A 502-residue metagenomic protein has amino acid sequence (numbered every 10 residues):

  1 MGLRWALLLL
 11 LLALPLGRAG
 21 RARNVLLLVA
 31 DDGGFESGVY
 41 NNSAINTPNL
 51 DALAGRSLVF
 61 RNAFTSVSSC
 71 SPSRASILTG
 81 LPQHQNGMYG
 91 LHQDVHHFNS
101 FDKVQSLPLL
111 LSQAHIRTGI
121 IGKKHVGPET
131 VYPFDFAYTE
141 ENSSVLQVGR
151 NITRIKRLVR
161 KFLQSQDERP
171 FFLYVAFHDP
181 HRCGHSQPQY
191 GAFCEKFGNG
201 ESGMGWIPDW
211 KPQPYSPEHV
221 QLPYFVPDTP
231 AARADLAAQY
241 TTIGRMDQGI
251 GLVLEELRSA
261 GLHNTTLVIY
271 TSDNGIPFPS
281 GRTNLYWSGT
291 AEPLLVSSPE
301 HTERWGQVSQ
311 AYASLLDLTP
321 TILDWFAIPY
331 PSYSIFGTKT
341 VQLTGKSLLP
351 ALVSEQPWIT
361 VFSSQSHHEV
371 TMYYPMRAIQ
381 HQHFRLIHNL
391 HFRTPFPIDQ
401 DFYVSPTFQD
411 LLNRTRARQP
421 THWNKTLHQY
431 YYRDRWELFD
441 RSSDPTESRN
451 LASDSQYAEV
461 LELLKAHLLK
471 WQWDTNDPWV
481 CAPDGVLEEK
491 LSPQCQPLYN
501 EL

Functional and structural regions predicted by a protein language model:
L3, L10, A19-R23, D32-I45 (+11 more regions): Active-site-proximal cap/lid insertion segments
L26-V29, V59-N62, S71, S76-L78 (+9 more regions): Structural recognition of the beta-strand scaffold that forms the well-ordered cores of secreted hydrolase catalytic
G38-R74, G80-H84, H115-T118, G275 (+1 more regions): Short, structured active-site-proximal loop/turn typified by the sulfatase FGly-forming signature C/S-X-P-X-R
A54, S112, Q380: Anion (oxyanion) recognition and catalysis
R61-S66, I121-K123, S332-G337, V480: Surface-exposed patches in mature extracellular/periplasmic domains of secreted proteins
S76-L173, H178, C183-S186, G345 (+1 more regions): Catalytic-site neighborhoods of secreted/periplasmic enzymes that process anionic sulfate/phosphate groups
G345-A351, Q356-V361: Polar, glycine-rich mid-to-C-terminal structural blocks that act as macromolecule-binding/assembly scaffolds
